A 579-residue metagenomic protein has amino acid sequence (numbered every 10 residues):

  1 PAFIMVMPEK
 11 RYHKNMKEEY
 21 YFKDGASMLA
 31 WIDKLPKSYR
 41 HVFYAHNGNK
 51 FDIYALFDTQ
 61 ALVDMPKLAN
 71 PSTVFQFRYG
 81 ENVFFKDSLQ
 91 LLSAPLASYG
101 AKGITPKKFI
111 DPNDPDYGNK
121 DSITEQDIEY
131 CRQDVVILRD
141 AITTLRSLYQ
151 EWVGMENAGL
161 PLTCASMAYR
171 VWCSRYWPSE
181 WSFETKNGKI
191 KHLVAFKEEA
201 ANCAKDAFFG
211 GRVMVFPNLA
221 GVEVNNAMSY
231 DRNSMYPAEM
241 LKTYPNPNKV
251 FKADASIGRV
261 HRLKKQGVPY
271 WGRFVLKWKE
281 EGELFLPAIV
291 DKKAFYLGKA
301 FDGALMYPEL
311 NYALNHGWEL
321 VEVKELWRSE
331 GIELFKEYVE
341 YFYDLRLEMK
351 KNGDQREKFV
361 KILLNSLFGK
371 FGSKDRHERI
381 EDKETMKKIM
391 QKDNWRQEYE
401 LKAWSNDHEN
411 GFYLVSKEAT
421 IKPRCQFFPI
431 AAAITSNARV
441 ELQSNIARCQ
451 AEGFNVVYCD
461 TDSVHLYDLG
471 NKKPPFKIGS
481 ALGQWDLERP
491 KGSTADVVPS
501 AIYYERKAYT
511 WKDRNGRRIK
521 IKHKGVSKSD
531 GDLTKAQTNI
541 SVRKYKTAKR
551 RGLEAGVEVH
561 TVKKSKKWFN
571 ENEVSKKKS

Functional and structural regions predicted by a protein language model:
A2-S579: Conserved acidic
